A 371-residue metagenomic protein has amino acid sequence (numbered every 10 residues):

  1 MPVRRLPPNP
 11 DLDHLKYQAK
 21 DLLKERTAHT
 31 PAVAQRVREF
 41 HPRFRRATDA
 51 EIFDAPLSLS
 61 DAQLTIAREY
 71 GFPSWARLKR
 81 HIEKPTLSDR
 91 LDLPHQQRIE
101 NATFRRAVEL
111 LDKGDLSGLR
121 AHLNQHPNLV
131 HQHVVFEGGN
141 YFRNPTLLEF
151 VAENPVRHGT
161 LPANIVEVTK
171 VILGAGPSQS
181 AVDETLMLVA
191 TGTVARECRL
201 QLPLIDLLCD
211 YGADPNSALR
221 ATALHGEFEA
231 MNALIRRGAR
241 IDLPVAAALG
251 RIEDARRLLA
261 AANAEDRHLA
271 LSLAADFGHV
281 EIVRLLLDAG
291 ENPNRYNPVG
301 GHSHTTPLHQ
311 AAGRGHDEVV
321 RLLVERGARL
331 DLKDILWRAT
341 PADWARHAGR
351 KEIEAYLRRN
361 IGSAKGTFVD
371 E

Functional and structural regions predicted by a protein language model:
M1-R106, L110-G114, G118: Intrinsically disordered, low-complexity eukaryotic regions enriched in glycine, serine and charged residues
R90-R106, F228-A248, R257-D266, L273 (+1 more regions): Ankyrin-repeat-protein effector appendages
Q97-E109, Q132-R157, Q179-R196, D214-L224 (+5 more regions): Ankyrin-repeat boundary/"N-cap" motif
D112, N124-P127, H131, E149-V156 (+1 more regions): Alpha-helical repeat scaffolds in large eukaryotic proteins
G118, N164-V168, P203-L204, E229-A230 (+4 more regions): Conserved ankyrin/ankyrin-like repeat signature
L123-L129, E167-S178, L204-A213, A233-A239 (+4 more regions): Ankyrin repeat domain, specifically the short helix-to-loop turn at the C-terminus of the second helix of each repeat
G139-R143, T160-E167, R199, P203: Residues within HEAT/ARM-like alpha-solenoid scaffolds
